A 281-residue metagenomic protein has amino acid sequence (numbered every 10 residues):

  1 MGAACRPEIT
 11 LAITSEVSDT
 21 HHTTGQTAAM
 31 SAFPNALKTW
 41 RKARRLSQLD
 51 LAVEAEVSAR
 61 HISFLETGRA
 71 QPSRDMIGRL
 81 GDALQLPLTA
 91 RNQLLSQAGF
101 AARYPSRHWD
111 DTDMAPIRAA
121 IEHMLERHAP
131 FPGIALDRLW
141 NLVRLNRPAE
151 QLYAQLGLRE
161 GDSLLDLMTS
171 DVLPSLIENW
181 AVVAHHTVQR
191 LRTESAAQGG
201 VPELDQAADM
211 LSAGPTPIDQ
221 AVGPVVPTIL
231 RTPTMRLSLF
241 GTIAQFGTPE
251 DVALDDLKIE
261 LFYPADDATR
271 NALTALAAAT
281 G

Functional and structural regions predicted by a protein language model:
G2-E8, T193-G281: C-terminal regulatory/effector modules of DNA-binding transcriptional regulators
C5-R44: A short, Lys/Arg-rich alpha-helix, primarily the initiator
L37, L51-A52, I62-L65: Conserved hydrophobic/aromatic packing and binding residues within compact polymer-binding modules
K42, V53, D82: Alpha-helical residues within the helix-turn-helix
E56-Q71, R79-G81: Recognition helix of helix-turn-helix/homeodomain-like DNA-binding domains that insert into the DNA major groove
D75-G78, D82-D113: Short amphipathic recognition helices of helix-turn-helix/homeodomain-type DNA-binding modules
S106-P132, L204-D219: Short, basic/aromatic recognition patches
A129-F131, L136-T216, T232, Y263-P264 (+2 more regions): PAS-family sensory domains
